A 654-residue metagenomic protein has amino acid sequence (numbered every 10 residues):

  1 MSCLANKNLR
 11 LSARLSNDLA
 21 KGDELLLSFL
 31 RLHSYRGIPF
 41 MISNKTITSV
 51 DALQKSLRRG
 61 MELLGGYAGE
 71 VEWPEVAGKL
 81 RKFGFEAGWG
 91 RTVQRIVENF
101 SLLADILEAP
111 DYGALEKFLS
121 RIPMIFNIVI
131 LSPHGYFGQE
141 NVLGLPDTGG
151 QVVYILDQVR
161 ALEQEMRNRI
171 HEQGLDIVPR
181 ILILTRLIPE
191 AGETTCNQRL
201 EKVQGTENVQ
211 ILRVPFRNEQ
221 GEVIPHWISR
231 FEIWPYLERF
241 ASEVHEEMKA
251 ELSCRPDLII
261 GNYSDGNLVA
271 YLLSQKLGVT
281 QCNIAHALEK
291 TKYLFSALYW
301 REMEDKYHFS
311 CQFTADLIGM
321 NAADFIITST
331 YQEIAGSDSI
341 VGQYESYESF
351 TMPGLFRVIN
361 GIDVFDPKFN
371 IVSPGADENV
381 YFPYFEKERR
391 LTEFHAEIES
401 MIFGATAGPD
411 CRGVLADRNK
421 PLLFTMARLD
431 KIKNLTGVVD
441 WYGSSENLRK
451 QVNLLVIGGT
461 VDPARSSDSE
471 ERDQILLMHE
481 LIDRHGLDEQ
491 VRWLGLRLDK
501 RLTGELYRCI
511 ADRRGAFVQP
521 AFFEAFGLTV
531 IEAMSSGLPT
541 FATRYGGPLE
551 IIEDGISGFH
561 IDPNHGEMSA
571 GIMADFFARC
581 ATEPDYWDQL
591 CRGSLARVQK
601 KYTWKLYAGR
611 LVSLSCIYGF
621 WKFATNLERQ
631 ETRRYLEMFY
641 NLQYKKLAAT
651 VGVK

Functional and structural regions predicted by a protein language model:
M1-K654: Catalytic cores of nucleotide-sugar-dependent glycosyltransferases that transfer UDP/GDP/TDP-activated
